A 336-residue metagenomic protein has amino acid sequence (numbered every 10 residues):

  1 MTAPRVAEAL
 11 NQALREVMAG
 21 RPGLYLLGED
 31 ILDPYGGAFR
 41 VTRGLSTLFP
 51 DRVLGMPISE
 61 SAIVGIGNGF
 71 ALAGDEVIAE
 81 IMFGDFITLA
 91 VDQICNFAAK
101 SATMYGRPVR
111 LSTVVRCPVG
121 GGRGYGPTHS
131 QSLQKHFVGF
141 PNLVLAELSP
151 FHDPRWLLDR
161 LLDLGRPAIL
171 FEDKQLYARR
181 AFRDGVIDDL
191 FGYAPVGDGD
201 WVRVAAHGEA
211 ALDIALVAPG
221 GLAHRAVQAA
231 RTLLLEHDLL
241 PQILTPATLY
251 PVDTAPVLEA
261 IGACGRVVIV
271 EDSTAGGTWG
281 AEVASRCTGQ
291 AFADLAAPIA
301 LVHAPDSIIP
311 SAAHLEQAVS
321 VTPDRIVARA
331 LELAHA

Functional and structural regions predicted by a protein language model:
M1-E172, L176-Y177, A181, Q317: Thiamine diphosphate
L32, F39-L48, I63, P108-V114 (+2 more regions): Thiamine diphosphate
